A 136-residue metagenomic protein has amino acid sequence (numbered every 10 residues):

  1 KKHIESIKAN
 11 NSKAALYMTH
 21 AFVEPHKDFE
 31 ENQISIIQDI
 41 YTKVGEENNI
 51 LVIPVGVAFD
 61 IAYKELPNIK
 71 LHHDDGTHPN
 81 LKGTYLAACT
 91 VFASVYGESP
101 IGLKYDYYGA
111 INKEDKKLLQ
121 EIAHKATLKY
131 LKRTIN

Functional and structural regions predicted by a protein language model:
K1-L81: Alpha-helical cap/lid subdomain in secreted, periplasmic, or secretory-pathway luminal O-acyl-processing enzymes
L71, H78, A88-N136: Conserved catalytic region of serine esterases and O-acyltransferases that act on ester linkages in lipids
